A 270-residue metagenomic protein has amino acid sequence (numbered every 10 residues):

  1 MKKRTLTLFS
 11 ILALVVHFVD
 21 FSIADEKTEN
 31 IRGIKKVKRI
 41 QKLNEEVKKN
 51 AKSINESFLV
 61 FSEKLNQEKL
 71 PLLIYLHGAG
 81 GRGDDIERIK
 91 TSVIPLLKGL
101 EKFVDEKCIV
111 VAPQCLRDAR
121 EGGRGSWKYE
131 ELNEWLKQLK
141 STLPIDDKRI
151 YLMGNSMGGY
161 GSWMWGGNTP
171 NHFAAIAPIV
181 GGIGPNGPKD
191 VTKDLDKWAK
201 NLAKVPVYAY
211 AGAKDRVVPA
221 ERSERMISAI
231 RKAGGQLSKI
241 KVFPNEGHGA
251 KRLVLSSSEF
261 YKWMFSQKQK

Functional and structural regions predicted by a protein language model:
F9-H17: Bacterial N-terminal signal peptides
D20-L72, C108, W165, K193 (+4 more regions): A domain-start/cap signature at the N-terminus of enzymes
K64-E68, A119-M157, P170: Gly/Ser-rich "nucleophile elbow"/oxyanion-hole loop immediately N-terminal to the catalytic nucleophile in hydrolases
L72, A79-E131: Active-site machinery of serine-nucleophile hydrolases
L76-G78, V180, A211: The conserved beta1-alpha1 loop
E106, N201-V207: Short, proline-enriched alpha-helix->beta-strand connector loops that line the catalytic pocket of alpha/beta-hydrolase
K148-W198: Primarily recognizes the serine-hydrolase "nucleophile elbow" in alpha/beta-hydrolase and SGNH/GDSL folds
Y210, R216-K270: C-terminal catalytic histidine-bearing segment of alpha/beta-hydrolase fold enzymes
